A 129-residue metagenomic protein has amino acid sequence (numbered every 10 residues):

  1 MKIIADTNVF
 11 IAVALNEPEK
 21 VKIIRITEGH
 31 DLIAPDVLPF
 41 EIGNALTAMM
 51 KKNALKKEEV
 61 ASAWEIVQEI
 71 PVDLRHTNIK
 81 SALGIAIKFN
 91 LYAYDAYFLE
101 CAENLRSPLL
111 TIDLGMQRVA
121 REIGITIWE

Functional and structural regions predicted by a protein language model:
M1-V37, M49-A61: Short, well-structured N-terminal submotif of metal-dependent ribonuclease cores
K2, P35, L99-E129: Acidic, PIN/NYN-like endoribonuclease modules and their adjacent C-terminal/linker elements
A12-A14, A45, V119: Residues that scaffold the ATP/ADP-binding catalytic core of kinase and kinase-like folds
G29-H30, I70, L105, I123: Structured helix-beta-strand junction loops
G43-I70, T77-I79: Active-site-proximal, substrate-binding regions of enzyme catalytic domains and RNA-binding/basic surfaces
A54-L55, L91, I125: Helix N-cap/coil-helix junction residues
E69-G115: Active-site neighborhoods of divalent-metal-dependent phosphate/nucleic-acid chemistry enzymes
